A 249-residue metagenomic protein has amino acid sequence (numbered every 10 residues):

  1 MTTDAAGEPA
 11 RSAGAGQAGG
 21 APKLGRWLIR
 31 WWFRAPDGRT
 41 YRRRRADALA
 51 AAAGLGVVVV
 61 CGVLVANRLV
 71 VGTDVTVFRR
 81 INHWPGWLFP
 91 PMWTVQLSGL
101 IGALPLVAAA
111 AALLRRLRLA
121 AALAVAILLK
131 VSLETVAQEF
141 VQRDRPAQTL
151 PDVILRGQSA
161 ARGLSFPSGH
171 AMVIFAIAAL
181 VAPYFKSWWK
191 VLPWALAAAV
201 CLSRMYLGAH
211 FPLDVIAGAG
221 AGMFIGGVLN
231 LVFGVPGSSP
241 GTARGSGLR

Functional and structural regions predicted by a protein language model:
T2-A103, Q138-A161, S246-L248: N-terminal transmembrane-helix/juxtamembrane module of multi-pass inner/ER membrane proteins
I29-D37, A110-R118, V181-F185, V228-G234: Structural signal for the C-terminal ends of transmembrane alpha-helices and the immediately following loop
R45-G54, V107-L133: Interfacial segments of alpha-helical transmembrane regions
V58-G62, L128-V136, L196-A209: Aromatic-anchored segments of alpha-helical transmembrane domains
W87-L88, R115-A120, F185-L192: Membrane-helix interface segments
Q96-R115, I174: Hydrophobic alpha-helical transmembrane segments
I127-L150, G208-F224: Hydrophobic alpha-helical transmembrane segments of integral membrane proteins
D152-R249: Membrane-embedded catalytic cores of phosphoryl/pyrophosphoryl-handling enzymes
